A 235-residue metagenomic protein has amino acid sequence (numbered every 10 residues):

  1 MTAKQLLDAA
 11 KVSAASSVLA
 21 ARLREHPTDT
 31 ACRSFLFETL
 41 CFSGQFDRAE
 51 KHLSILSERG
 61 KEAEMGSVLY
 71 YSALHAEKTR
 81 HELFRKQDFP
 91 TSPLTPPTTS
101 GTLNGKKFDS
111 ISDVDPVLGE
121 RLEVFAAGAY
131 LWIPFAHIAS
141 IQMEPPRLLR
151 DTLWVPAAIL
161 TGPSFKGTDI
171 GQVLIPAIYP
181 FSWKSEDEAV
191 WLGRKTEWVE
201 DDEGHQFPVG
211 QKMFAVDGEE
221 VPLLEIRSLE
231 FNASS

Functional and structural regions predicted by a protein language model:
M1-D88: Alpha-helical protein-protein interaction scaffolds
R33, L148-R150, A158-K166, S185-D187 (+1 more regions): Glycine-rich loops and low-complexity Gly/Arg-rich segments that provide flexible linkers or classic glycine-based
I55, Y71-P116: Long, low-complexity, charged/polar intrinsically disordered regions
K78-H81, L94-P97, P163-F165, A177-D187 (+1 more regions): Noncatalytic linker/hinge segments flanking ATPase motor cores
R80-E82, H137-A139, P146-L148, L153-P156 (+4 more regions): Surface-exposed beta-strand edges and their flanking turn/coil or helix-capping segments
T95-I178: Long, positively charged binding patches that form subdomain-scale interaction surfaces for polyanionic ligands
V173-N232: Helix-rich interaction surfaces within compact, conserved domain-sized segments that mediate assembly or partner
